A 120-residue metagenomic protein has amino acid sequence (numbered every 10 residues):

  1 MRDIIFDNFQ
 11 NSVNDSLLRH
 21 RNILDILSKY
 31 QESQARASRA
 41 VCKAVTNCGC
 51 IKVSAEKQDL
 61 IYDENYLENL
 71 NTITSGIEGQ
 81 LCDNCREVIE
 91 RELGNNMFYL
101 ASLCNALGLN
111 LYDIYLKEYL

Functional and structural regions predicted by a protein language model:
M1-L93, M97-L120: Flexible "arm" and connector segments at domain edges
